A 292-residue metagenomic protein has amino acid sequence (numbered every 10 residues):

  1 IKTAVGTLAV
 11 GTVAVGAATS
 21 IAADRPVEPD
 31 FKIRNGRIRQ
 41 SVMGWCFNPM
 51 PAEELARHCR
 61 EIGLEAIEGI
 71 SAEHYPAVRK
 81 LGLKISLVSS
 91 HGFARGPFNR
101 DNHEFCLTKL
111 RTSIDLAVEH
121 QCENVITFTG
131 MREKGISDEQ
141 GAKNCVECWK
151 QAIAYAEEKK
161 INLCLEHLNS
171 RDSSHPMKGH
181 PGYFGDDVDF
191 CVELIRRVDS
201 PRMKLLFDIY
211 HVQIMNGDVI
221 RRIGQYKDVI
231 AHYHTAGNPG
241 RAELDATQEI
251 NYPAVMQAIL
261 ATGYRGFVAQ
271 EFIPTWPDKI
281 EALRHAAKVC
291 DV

Functional and structural regions predicted by a protein language model:
I1-G11, G16-R60, C122-E123, I136 (+2 more regions): Histidine-acidic metal/acid-base catalytic patches
A4-G6, V10-A14, K32-R34, R60 (+3 more regions): Active-site acidic/histidine proton-transfer and metal-coordination neighborhood in alpha/beta enzyme cores
E54-Y75: Catalytic domains of carbohydrate-active enzymes, especially glycoside hydrolases
E68, L87-S89, I126, C164 (+2 more regions): Conserved beta-strand positions in the central sheet of alpha/beta enzyme cores
S71, S90-G92, T129, I230 (+2 more regions): Residues that line or immediately flank small-molecule/substrate-binding pockets and catalytic motifs
S71-L83, S89-F98, R132: Glycine-rich, proline-tolerant flexible connector loops at the mouths of alpha/beta enzymes
K84-V88, H103-F105, K143-N144, P181-F184 (+3 more regions): Short, hinge-like loop/turn segments at secondary-structure boundaries
